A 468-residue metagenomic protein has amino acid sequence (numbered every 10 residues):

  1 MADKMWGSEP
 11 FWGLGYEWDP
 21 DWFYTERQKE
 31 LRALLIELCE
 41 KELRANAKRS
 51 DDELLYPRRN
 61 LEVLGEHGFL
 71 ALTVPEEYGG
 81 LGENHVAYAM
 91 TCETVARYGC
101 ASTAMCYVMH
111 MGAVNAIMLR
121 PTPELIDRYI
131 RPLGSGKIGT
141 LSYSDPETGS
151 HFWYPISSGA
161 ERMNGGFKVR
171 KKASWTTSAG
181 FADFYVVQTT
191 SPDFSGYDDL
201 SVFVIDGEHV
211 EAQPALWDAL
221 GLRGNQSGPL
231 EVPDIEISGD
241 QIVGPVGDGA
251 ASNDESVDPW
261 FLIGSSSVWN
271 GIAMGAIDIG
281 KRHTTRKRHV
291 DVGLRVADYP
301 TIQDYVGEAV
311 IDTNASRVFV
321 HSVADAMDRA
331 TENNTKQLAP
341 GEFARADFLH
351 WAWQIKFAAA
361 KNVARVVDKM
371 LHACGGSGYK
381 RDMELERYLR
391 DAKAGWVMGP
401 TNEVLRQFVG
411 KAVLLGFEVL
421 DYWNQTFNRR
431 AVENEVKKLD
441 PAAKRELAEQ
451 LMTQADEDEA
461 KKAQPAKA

Functional and structural regions predicted by a protein language model:
D3-P10, C374-A468: Glycine-rich phosphate/cofactor-binding loops in nucleotide/flavin-utilizing enzymes
S8-Y24: Short, contiguous pre-domain boundary segments
A47-D52, N314-A358, L371-Y379: C-terminal helix-coil-helix/basic helical segment that borders enzyme active sites and/or dimer interfaces and provides
K48, D52-E66, L70-T177: Glycine-rich flavin
K172-Q213: A short core secondary-structure module
S174-G180, W260-S265, G395-M398: Glycine-rich phosphate/pyrophosphate-binding beta-alpha loops
W217-N314: Glycine-rich beta->alpha junctions and the first turn(s) of the following alpha-helix
D258-L262, R295-A309, D347-A358, E386-A394: Alpha-helical scaffold segments that form or flank carboxylate-/histidine-based iron centers
